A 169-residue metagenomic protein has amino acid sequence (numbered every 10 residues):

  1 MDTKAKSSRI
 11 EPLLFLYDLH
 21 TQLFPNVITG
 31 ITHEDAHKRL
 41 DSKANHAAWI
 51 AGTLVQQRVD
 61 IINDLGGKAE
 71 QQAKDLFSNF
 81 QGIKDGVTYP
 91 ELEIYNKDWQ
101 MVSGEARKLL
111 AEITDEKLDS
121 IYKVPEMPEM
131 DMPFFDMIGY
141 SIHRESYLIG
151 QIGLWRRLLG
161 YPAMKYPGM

Functional and structural regions predicted by a protein language model:
M1-D18: Extreme N-terminal tail/first-helix region
K4-A5, G82-Y89, P128-M132: Short glycine/proline-rich turn/loop motifs
K6-R9, K43, E91, Y95 (+1 more regions): Residue-level recognition of alpha-helical structural elements
L14-D18, P25, E34-Q81, V124-M169: Short, contiguous alpha-helical
F15-Q22, E112, E116-K117: An acidic intrinsically disordered interaction segment
Y17, T21, I28, W99 (+1 more regions): Hydrophobic alpha-helical core bundles mediating ligand binding, dimerization, or RNAP-core interactions
I83-I121, D136-R144: Acidic/histidine-rich alpha-helical segments that form the ligand environment of transition-metal centers
